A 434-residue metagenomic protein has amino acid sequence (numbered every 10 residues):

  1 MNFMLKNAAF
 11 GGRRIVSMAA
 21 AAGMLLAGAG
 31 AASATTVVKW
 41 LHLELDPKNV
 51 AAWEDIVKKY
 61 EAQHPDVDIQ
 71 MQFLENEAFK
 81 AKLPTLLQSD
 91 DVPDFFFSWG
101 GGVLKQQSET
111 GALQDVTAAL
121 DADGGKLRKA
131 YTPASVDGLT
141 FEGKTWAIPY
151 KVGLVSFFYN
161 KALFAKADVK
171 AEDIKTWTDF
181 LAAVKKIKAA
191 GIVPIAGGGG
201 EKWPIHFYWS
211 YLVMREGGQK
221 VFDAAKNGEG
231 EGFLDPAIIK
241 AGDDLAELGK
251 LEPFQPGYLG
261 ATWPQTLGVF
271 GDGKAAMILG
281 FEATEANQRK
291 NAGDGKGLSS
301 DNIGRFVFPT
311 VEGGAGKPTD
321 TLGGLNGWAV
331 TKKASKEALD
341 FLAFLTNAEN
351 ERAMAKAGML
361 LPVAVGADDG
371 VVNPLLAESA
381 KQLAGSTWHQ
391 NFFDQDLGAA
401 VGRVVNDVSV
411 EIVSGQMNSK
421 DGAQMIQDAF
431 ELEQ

Functional and structural regions predicted by a protein language model:
F3-L5, A21, S33-K105, E109-T110 (+6 more regions): Conserved N-terminal structural module of periplasmic/extracytoplasmic solute-binding proteins
V37, A62-Q63, D68, A165 (+3 more regions): Conserved C-terminal helix/tail region of periplasmic/extracytoplasmic solute-binding proteins
K58, A62-Q63, A167, L251 (+2 more regions): Extracytoplasmic/periplasmic substrate-recognition and gating elements
P93-D94, K126-F164, V193-A196, A315-T321 (+1 more regions): A structural signal for short loop-to-beta-strand junctions that line the ligand-binding cleft of periplasmic/secreted
G100-V155, L181, Y208, A237 (+2 more regions): Hinge/lid segment of periplasmic solute-binding proteins
A130, A134, F306-F308, A355-V404 (+1 more regions): Long, aromatic- and glycine/proline-rich binding clefts that accommodate carbohydrate-like moieties
E142, W146-Y150, V155, L181-G230: Extracytoplasmic/periplasmic solute-binding protein
V184-K186, K226-Y258, F308: Glycine-centered hinge/linker elements that transmit conformational signals in sensory and ligand-binding systems
